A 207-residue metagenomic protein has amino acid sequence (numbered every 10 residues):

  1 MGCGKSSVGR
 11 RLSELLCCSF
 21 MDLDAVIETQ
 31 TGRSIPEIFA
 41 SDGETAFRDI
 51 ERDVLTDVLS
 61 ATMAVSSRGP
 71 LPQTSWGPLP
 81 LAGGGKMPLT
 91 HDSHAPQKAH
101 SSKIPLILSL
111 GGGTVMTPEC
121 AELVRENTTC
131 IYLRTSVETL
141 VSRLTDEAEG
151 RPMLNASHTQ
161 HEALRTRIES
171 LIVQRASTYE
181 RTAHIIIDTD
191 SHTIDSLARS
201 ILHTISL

Functional and structural regions predicted by a protein language model:
M1: The conserved Walker
S6: Walker A/P-loop
R11, L15, G69, S142 (+2 more regions): NTP-dependent small-molecule kinase module
E14-A25, R33: Post-Walker A helix-loop "phosphate-sensing" segment adjacent to the P-loop in P-loop NTPases
A25-S66, W76, M87-P88, D92-R125 (+1 more regions): ATP-dependent small-molecule kinase phosphotransfer cores that center on conserved nucleotide phosphate-binding segments
G83-G84: Glycine-biased, low-complexity coil/linker segments
G112-V115, S136-E138, H192: Short glycine-rich anion-binding loops that position phosphate/pyrophosphate groups of nucleotides and phosphorylated
E126-A176: A glycine- and Lys/Arg-enriched "phosphate-lid" helix/loop adjacent to the NTP-binding pocket of small-molecule kinases
